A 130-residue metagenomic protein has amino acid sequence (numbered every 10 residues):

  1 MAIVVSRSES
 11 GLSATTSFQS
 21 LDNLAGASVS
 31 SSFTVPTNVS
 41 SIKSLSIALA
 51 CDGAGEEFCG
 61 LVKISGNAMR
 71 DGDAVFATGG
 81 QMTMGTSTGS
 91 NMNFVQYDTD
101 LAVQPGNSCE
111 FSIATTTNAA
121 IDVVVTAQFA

Functional and structural regions predicted by a protein language model:
M1-S28, S32, P36-N38, D52 (+1 more regions): C-terminal interaction-tip segments
S8-A14, S20, G72-S87: Solvent-exposed serine/threonine-rich low-complexity stretches and specific carbohydrate-binding patches
G26, N38, S87, G106-S108: Tight coil/turn sites that cap or link beta-strands
T37-L45: Extended extracellular/luminal ectodomain segments enriched in beta-structured repeat modules
I47, D100-T117: Noncatalytic modules at the cell exterior or secretory-pathway interfaces, chiefly beta-strand-rich lectin/adhesion
I47-G53: Short amphipathic, basic-aromatic surface patches that mediate peripheral association with negatively charged
G55-G72, V125: Short, surface-exposed beta-strand/strand-loop-strand elements in extracellular ectodomains
S87-P105: Beta-sandwich interaction modules
